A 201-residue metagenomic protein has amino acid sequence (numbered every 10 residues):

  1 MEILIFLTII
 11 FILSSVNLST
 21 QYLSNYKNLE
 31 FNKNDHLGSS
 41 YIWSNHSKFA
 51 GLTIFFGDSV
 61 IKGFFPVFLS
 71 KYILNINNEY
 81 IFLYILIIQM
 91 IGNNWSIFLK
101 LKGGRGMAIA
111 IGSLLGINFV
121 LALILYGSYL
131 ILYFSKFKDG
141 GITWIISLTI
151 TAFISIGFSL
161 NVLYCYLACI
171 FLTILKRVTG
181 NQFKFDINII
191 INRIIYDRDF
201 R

Functional and structural regions predicted by a protein language model:
M1-K27: N-terminal signal-anchor transmembrane alpha helix
M1-L7, G63-Y84, L115-L121, I154-C165: Helix-coil boundary and interhelical linker segments in multi-pass alpha-helical membrane proteins
T20-S24, I91-L101, L130-K136, R177-N181: C-terminal ends of transmembrane helices
Y22-L52, Q182-R201: Cytosolic, membrane-interface loops and tails of multi-pass inner-membrane proteins
N28-G38, I97-I109, K138-I146: Short, non-helical or kinked segments that cap or interrupt transmembrane helices
W43-S47, S70, M107-K136, T149-F158: Interfacial segments of multi-pass membrane proteins
N45-K71: Multi-pass membrane catalytic core of lipid/isoprenoid biosynthesis enzymes
A122-I124, D139-S147, I156-F171: Loop-to-transmembrane alpha-helix initiation sites
